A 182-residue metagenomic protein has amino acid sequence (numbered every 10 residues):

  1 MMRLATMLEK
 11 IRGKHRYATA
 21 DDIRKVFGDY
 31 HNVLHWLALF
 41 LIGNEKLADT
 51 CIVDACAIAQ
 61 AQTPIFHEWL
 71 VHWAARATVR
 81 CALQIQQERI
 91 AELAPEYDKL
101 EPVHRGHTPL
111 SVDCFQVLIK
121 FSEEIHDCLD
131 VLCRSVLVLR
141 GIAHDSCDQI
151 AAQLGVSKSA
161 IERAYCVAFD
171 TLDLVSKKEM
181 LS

Functional and structural regions predicted by a protein language model:
M2-W36, K46, I65: A short, charge-rich alpha-helical start-of-domain segment used by transcription regulators
I11-K14, L110-C114, K120-D130, S157 (+1 more regions): Short amphipathic alpha-helical boundary/capping segments
D22, V33, E124, R134-S135: Pre-recognition alpha-helix immediately N-terminal to the DNA-recognition helix within helix-turn-helix or winged-helix
G28, R140-I142, C166: Short amphipathic helical patch at the helix-1/turn junction of helix-turn-helix
H31, W36, D49-Q60, H67-L100: Σ70-family region 2.3-2.4 aromatic/basic alpha-helix that recognizes the −10 promoter and nucleates DNA melting
A91-Q116: Internal acidic/polar
D127-Q149: Short amphipathic alpha helix immediately N-terminal
D148-S182: DNA-recognition helix of helix-turn-helix
